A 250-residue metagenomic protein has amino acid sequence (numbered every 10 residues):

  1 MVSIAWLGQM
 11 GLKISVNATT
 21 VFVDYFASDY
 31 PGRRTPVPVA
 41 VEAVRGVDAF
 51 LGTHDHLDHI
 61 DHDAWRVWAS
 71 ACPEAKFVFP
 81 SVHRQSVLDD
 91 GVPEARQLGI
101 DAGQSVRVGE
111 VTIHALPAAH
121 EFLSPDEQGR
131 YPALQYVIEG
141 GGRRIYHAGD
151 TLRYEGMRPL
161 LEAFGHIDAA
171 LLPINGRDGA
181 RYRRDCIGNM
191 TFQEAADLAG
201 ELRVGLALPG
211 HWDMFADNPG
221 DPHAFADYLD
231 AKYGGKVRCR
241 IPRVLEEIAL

Functional and structural regions predicted by a protein language model:
L7-V16, V106-D168, C186, M190: Catalytic core of the metallo-beta-lactamase
K13-S70, L123, E127, R153-G165: Pre-active-site segment of Zn-dependent metallo-hydrolases
I14, D24, H54, D61 (+5 more regions): Divalent metal-coordination and catalytic microenvironments
T19-V21, D48-A49, K76, V111 (+3 more regions): Structural motif
D29-Y30, H56-I60, R84-V87, Q104-R107 (+4 more regions): Active-site environment of divalent metal-dependent phosphoester hydrolases
D61-A71, L88-D90, D217-D227: Metal-dependent catalytic neighborhoods of phosphoester/phosphodiester hydrolases
K76-V78, V82, L152-E246: Cap/insert and terminal regions of metallo-dependent hydrolase folds
F79-R143, Y228-L250: Metallo-beta-lactamase
